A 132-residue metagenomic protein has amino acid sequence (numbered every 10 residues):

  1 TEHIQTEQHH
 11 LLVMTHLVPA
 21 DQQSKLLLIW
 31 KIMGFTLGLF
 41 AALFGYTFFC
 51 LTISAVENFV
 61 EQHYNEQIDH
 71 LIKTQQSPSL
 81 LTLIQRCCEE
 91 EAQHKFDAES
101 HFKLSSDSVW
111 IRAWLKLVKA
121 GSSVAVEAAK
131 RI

Functional and structural regions predicted by a protein language model:
T1-I132: Non-heme di-metal
